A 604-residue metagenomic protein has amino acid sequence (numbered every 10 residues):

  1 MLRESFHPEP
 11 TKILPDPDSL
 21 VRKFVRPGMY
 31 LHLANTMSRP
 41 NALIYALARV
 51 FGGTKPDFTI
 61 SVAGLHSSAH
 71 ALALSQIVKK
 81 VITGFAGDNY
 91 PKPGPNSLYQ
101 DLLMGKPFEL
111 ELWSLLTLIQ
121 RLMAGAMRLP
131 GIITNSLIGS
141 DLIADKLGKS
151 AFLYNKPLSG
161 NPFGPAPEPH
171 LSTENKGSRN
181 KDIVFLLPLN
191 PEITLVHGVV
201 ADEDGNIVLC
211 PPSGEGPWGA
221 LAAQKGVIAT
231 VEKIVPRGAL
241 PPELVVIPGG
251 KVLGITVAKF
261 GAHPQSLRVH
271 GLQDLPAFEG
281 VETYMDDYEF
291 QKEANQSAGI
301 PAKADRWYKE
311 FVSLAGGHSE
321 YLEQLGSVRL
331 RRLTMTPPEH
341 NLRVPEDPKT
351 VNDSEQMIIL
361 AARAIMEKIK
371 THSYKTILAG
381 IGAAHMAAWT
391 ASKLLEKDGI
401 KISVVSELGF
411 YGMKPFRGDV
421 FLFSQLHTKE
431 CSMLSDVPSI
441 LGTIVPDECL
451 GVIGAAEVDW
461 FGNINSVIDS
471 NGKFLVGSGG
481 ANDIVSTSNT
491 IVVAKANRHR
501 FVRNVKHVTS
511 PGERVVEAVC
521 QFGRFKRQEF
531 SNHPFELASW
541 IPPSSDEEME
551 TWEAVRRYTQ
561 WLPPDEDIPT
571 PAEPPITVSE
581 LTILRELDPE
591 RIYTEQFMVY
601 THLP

Functional and structural regions predicted by a protein language model:
L2-P10, L31-L33, L342-M357: Glycine-rich phosphate-binding "P-loop"
P8-R22, S38-V50, S68-K80, G84-E346 (+1 more regions): Conserved phosphate- and dinucleotide-binding cores of soluble alpha/beta proteins, encompassing both enzyme active
D16-Y30, L360-Y374: Glycine-rich phosphate/diphosphate-binding loops that line cofactor/substrate pockets in enzymes
Y30-A34, I82, T376-L378: Short glycine-rich or small-residue beta-strand-to-loop segments that form or flank ligand, phosphate, metal/Fe-S
A34, C210, T230, L378-I381 (+2 more regions): Generic beta-strand/beta-sheet core signal
I60, G64-S68: Solvent-exposed adhesion/ligand-recognition segments of exported proteins
D145, L378-A379, A387-E430: Anionic-ligand anchoring segments at beta-strand to alpha-helix junctions in alpha/beta enzyme folds, i.e., glycine
I369, K375-A384: Active-site pocket-lining segments that scaffold enzyme catalytic pockets across diverse folds
